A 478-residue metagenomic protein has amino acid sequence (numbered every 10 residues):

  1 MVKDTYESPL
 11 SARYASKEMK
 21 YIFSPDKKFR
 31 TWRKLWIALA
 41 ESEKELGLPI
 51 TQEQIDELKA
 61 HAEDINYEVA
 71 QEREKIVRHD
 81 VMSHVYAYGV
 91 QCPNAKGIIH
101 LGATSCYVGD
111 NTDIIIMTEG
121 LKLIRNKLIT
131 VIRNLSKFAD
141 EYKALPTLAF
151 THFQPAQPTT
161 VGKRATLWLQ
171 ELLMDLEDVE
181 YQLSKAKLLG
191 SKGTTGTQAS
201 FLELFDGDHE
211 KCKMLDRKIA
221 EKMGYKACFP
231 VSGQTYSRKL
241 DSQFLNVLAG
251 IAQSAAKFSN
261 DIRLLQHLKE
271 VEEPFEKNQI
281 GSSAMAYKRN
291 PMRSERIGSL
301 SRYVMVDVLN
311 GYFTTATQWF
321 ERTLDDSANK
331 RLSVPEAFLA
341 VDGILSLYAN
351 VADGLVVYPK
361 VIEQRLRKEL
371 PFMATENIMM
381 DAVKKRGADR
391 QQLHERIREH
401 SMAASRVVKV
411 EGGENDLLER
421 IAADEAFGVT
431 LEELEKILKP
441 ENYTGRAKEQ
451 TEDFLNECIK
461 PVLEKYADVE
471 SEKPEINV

Functional and structural regions predicted by a protein language model:
V2-A199, F205-A220, G281-S282, M292-R296 (+5 more regions): A helix-coil-helix interface module used to build multimeric assemblies and to scaffold catalytic/cofactor sites
D26, T118-R125, I129, S136 (+10 more regions): Short amphipathic alpha-helical segments with heptad-repeat character
D140-G162, E272-K288, E321-A328, D353-M373: Glycine-rich cofactor-pocket loops
L202, D206, K222, C228-S232 (+5 more regions): A structural signal for small-residue-enriched, beta-sheet-centric alpha/beta enzyme cores and oligomeric scaffold folds
H209-Q234, R238: Active-site-adjacent "gating/activation" loops or surface patches in catalytic cores
T235-E270, Q279-A340: A conserved active-site cap/scaffold subdomain adjacent to cofactor or substrate pockets
E272, E369, E395-A403: Active/binding-pocket-proximal capping segment
Y303-A388, R396: Long, amphipathic alpha-helical stalk/connector segments used for oligomerization, subunit docking, or mechanical
